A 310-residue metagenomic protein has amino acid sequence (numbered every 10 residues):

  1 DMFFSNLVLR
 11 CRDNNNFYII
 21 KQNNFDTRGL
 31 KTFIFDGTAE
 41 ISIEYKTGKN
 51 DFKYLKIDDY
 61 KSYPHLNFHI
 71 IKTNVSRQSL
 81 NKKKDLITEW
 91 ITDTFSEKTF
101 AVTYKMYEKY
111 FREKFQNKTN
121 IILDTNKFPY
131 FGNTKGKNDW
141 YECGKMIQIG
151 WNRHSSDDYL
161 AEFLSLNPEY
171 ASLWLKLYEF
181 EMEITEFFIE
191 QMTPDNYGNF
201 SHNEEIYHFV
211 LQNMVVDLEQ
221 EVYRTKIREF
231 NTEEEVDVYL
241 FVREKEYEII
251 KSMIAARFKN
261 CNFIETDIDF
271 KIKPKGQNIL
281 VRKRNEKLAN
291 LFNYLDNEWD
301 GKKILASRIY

Functional and structural regions predicted by a protein language model:
D1-Y310: ASCE RecA-like P-loop NTPase motor cores that couple ATP hydrolysis to mechanical translocation on nucleic acids
